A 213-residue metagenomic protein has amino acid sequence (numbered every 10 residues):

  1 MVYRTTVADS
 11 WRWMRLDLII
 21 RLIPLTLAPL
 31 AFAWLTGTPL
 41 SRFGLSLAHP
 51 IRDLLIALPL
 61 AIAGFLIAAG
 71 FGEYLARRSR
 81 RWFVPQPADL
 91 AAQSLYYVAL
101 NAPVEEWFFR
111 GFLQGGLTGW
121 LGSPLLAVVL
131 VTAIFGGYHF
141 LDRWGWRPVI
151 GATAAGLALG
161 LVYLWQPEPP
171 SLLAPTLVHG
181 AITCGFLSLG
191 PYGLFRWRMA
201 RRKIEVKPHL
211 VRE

Functional and structural regions predicted by a protein language model:
M1, P24-P29, L60-A68, L159 (+2 more regions): Alpha-helical transmembrane segments of multipass membrane proteins
V2-D9, A69-R81, F135-G145, L187-S188: C-terminal ends of transmembrane helices
A8-D17, G37-V104, Q114, T118-W120 (+1 more regions): Juxtamembrane helix-loop-helix connectors linking adjacent transmembrane helices in multi-pass membrane enzymes
R21-T38: Structural signal for alpha-helical transmembrane segments and their membrane-water exit/capping regions in multi-pass
P87-E213: Transmembrane helix-loop-helix hairpins at the membrane interface of multi-pass integral membrane proteins
